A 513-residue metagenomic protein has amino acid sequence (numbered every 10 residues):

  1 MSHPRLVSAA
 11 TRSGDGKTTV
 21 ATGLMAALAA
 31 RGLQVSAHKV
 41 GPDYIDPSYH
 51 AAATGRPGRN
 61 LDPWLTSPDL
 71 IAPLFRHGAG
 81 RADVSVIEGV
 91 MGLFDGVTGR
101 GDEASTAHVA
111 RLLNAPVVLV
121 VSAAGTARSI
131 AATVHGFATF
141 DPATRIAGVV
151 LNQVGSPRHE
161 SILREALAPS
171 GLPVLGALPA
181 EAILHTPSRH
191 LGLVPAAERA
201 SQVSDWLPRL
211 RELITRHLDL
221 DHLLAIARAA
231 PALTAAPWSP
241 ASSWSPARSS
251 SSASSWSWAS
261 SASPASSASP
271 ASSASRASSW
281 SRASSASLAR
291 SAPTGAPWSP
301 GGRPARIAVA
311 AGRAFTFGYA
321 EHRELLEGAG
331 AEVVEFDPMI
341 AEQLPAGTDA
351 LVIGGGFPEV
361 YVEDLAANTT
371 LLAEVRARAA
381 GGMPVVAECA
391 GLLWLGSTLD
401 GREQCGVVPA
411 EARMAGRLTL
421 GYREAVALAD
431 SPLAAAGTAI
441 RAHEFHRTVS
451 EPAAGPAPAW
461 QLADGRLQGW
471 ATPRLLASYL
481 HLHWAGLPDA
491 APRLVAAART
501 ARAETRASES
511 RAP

Functional and structural regions predicted by a protein language model:
S2-L113, V117, V121-G148, P157-S161: ATP-dependent carboxylate-amine ligase catalytic core
R5, L33-S36, P304-R306, E332 (+1 more regions): Residues that mark the start of a beta-strand
A110, G301-R303, T316-G328, E332-V334 (+2 more regions): C-terminal and late-domain segments of enzyme folds
A127-A241: Internal gly/pro-rich beta-alpha loop/helix module that stabilizes soluble enzyme cofactors or their anionic handles
A197-P240, P293-R303, V309-F317, R474-P513: Acyltransferase
S239-S291: Long, intrinsically disordered low-complexity tandem-repeat segments
A305-N368, A373-A380: Phosphate-binding active sites in nucleotide-utilizing proteins
P358-P432: Cysteine-nucleophile active-site neighborhood
